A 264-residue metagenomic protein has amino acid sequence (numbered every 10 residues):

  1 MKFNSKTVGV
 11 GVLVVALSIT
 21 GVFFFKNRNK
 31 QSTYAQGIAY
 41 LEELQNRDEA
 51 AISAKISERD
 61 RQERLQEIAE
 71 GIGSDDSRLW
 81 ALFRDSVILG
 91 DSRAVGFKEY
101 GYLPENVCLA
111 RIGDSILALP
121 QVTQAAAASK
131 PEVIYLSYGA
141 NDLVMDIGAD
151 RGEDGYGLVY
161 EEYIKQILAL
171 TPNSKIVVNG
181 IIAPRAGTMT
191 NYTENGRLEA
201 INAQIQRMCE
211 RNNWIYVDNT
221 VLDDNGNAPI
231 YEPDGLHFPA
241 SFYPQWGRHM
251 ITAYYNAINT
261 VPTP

Functional and structural regions predicted by a protein language model:
M1-R84, A257-P264: N-terminal secretory targeting modules
G73-V159: Conserved SGNH/GDSL esterase-like catalytic core that processes O-acyl groups on lipids and polysaccharides
F83-D85, S129-I134, T171-I176, R211-I215: Loop/turn elements at helix/coil->beta-strand transitions in domains of secreted/extracellular proteins
G90-R93, G101, A140, G180-A183 (+2 more regions): A mature extracytoplasmic/lumenal domain signature
A126, I167-A169, Q206-C209: N-terminal cationic-hydrophobic initiation segments that often serve targeting/anchoring roles
S137, N141, L168-L198, D223: Active-site segments of SGNH/GDSL-like serine hydrolases that catalyze O-acetyl group transfer/hydrolysis on lipids
G152-Y163, N195-I201: Charged helix-capping and loop-helix junction motifs
P184-P264: Catalytic His-Asp segment of secreted/periplasmic serine-dependent ester chemistry enzymes
